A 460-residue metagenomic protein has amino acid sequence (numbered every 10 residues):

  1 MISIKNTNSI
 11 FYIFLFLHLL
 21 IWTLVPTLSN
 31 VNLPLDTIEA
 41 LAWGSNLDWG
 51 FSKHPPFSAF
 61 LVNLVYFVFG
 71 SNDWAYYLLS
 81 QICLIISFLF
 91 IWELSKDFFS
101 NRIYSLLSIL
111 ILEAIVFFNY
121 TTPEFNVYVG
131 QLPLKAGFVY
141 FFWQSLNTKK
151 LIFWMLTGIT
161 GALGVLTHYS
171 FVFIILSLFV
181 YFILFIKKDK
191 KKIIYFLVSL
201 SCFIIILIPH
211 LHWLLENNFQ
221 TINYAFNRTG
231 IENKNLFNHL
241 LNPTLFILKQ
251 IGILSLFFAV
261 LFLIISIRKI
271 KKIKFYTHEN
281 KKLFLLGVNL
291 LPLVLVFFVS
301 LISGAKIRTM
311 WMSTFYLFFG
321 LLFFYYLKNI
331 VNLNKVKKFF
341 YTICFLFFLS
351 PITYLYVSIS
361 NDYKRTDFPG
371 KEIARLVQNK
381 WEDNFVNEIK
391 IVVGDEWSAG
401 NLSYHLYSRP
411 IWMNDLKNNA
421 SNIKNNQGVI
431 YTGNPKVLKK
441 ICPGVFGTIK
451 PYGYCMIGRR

Functional and structural regions predicted by a protein language model:
S9-Y12, I91-A114, L132-P133: Transmembrane-helix signature of polytopic, membrane-embedded enzymes that assemble or transfer cell-envelope glycans
N46, F153-Y169, C202-I205: Membrane-interface alpha helices of multi-pass inner-membrane proteins
N46-L47, I253, L283, L290 (+1 more regions): Hydrophobic/aromatic-rich transmembrane helices and adjacent perimembrane loops
L78-F99, A136-F141: Transmembrane-helix motifs of polytopic, lipid-linked glycan transferases
K96, F138-F153, L327: Membrane-interface transmembrane helices that cradle and orient dolichyl/undecaprenyl
Y120-G130: Short acidic/glycine- and proline-prone juxtamembrane loop motifs at membrane-interface regions of multi-pass membrane
I175-E279, P292, F297: Transmembrane-lumen/periplasm boundary regions of multi-pass, lipid-linked membrane glycan transferases
G304-T309, N334-F385, D395-K417, T432-K436 (+1 more regions): Membrane-proximal, lumen/periplasm-facing interface regions of secretory-pathway glyco- and lipid-modifying enzymes
